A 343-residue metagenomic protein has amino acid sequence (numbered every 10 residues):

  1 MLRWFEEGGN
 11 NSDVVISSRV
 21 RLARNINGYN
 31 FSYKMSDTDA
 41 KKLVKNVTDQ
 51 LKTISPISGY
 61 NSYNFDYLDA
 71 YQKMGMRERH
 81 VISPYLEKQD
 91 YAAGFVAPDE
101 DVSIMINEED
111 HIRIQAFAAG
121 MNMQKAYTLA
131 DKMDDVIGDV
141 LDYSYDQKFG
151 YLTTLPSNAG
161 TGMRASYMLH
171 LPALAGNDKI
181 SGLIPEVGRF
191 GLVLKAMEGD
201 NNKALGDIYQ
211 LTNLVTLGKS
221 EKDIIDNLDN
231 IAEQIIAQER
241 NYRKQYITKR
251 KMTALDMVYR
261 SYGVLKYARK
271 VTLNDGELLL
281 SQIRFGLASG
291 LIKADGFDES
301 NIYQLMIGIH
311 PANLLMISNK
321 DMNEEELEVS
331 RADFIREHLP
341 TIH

Functional and structural regions predicted by a protein language model:
M1-K148, M163, A175-N177, G182-I184 (+2 more regions): Long, Pro/Ser/Thr-rich low-complexity/intrinsically disordered regulatory tracts in eukaryotic proteins
G150-M168: Conserved phosphate/anionic-ligand binding catalytic regions in large, soluble enzymes, centered on
